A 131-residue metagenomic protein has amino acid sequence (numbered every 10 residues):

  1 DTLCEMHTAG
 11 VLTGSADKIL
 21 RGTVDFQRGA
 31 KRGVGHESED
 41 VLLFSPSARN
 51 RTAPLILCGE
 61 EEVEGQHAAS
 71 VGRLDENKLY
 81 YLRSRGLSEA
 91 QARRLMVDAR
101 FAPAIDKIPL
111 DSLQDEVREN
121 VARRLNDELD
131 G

Functional and structural regions predicted by a protein language model:
D1-G131: Active-site gating/interface segments in enzymes
